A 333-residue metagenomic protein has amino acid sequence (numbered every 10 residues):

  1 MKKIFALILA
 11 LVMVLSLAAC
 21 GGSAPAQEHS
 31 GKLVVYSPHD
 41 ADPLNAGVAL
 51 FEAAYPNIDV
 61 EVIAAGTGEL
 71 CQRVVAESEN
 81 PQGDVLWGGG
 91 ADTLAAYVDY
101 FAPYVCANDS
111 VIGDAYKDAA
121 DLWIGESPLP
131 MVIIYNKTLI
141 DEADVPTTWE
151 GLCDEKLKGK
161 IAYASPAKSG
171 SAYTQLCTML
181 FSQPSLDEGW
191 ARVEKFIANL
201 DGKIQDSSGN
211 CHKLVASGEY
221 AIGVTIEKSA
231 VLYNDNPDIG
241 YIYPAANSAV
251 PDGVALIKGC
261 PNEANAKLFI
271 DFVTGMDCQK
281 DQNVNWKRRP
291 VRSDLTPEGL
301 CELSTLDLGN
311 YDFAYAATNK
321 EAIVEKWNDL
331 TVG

Functional and structural regions predicted by a protein language model:
M1-L33, S293-D294, G333: Short, low-complexity disordered leader/linker segments with a strong preference for bacterial N-terminal type II
H29, S37-D59, V75, T93 (+1 more regions): Short, polar/charged alpha-helical segment
S37-N45, A65-G68, P81-E219: Extracytoplasmic ligand-binding site segments that recognize negatively charged/polar headgroups
D92-Y97, A216-I239: A ligand-binding cleft/hinge motif common to bilobed small-molecule-binding domains
L129, V193-I197, I204-Q205, N236-C260: Periplasmic-binding protein-like
V132-L139, C177-L180, V250-N262, D281-V284: A bilobed periplasmic-binding-protein/Venus flytrap-type ligand-binding module shared by bacterial periplasmic
S248, I257-Y311: Mature extracytoplasmic/periplasmic domains
E298-G333: Extracellular/periplasmic bilobal clamshell ligand-binding domains
